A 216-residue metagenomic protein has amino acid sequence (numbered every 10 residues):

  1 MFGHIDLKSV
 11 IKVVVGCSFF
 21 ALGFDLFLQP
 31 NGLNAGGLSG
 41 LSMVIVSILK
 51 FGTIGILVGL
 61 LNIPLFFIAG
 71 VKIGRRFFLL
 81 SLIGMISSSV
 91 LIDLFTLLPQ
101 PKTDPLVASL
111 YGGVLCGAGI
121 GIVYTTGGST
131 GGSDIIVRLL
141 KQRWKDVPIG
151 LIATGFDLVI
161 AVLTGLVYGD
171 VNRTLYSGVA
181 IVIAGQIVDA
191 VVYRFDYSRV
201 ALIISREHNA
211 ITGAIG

Functional and structural regions predicted by a protein language model:
M1-A210: Core subunits and conserved enzymes of cellular information-processing and envelope-translocation systems across
I211-G216: Short, intrinsically disordered, charge-balanced linker/junction segments flanking boundaries in proteins
